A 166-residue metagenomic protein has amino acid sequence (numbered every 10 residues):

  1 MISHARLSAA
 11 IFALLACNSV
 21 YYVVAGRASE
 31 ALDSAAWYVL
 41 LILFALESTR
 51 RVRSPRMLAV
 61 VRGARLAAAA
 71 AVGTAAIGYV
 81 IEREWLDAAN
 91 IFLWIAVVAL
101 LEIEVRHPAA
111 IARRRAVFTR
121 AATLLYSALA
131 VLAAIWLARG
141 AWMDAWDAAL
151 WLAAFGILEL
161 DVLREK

Functional and structural regions predicted by a protein language model:
M1-K166: Polytopic alpha-helical membrane-helix bundles and their juxtamembrane interface segments in multi-pass membrane
